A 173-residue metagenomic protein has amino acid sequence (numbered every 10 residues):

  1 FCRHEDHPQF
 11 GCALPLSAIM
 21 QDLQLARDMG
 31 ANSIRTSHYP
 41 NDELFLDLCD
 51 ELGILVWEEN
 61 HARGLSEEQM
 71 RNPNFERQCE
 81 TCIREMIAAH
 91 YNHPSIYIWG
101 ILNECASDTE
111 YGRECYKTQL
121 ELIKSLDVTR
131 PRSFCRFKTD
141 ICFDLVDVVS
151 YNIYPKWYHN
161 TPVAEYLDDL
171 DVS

Functional and structural regions predicted by a protein language model:
F1-K117, R132, V149: Active-site-adjacent substrate/metal-binding segments within catalytic domains of carbohydrate-active enzymes
E114-S173: Extracellular glycoside hydrolase catalytic/binding regions
